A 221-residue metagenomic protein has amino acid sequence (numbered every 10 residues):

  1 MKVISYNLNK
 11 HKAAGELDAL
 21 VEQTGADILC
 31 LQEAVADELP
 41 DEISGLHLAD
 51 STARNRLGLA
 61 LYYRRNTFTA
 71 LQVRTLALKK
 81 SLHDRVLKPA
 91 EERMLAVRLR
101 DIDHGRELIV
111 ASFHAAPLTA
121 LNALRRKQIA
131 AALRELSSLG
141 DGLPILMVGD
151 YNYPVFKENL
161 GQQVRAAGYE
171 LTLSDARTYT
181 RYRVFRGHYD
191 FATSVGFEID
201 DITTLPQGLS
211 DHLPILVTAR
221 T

Functional and structural regions predicted by a protein language model:
V3-H11, K79-P89, T119-L121: Acidic/histidine-rich helix-loop elements that form or flank divalent-metal/phosphate-binding sites at the catalytic
V3-L8, L17-P40, Y62, V97 (+5 more regions): Active-site beta-strand/loop signature of hydrolases that rely on acidic residues for catalysis
H11-G15, R56, R186: Structural motif corresponding to alpha-helix initiation and N-cap regions
A14-G15, E38-E42, L46-L48, N122 (+2 more regions): Short glycine-/acidic-enriched loop or helix-start segments at secondary-structure transitions that form or flank
G15, K80-D84, T178-T180, D201-I202: A short, acidic/glycine-rich surface segment
I28-E107, F113, E198, L205-P206: Structured beta-strand-rich core segments of catalytic domains in phosphoester-bond hydrolases
Q72-V73, S137-L143, Y151-T221: Metal-dependent phosphoester-hydrolase catalytic domains
H114-A132, V155-V164: Active-site-proximal segments of metal-dependent phosphoesterases and phosphodiesterases across multiple
